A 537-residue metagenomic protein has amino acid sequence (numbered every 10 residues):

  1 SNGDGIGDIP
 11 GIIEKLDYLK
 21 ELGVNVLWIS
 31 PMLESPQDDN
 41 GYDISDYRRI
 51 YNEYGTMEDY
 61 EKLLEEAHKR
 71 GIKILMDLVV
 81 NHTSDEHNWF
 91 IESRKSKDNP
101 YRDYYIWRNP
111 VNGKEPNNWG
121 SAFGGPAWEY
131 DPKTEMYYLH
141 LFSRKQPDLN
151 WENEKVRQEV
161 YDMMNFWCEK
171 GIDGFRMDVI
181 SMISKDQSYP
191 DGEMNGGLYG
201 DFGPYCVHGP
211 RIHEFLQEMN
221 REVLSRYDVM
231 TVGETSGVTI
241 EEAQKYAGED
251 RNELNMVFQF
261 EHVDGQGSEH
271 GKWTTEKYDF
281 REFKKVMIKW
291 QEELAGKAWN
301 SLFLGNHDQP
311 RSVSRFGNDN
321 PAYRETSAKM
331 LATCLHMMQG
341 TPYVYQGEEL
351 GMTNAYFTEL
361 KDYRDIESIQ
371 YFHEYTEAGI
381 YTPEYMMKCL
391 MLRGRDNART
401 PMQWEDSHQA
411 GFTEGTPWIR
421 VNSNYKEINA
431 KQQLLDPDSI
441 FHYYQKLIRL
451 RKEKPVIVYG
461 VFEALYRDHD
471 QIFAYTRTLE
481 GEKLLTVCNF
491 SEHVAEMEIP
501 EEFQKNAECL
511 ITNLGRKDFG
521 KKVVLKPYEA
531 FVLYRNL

Functional and structural regions predicted by a protein language model:
S1-L537: Active-site and adjacent substrate-binding regions of carbohydrate-active enzymes
